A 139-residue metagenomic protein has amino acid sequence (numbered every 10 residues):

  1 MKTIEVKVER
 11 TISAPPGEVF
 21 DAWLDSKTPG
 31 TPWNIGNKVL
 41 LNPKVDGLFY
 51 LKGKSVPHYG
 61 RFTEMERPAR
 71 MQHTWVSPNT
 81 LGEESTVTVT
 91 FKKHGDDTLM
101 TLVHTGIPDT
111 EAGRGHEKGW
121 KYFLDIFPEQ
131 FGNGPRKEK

Functional and structural regions predicted by a protein language model:
M1-E5: Short acidic N-proximal helix/loop "leader" segments that mark the beginning of a domain or an inter-domain linker
K7-V8, A14, D25-P57, R70 (+1 more regions): Short beta-edge strand/loop motif at the mouth of beta-sheet-based domains
A22-W23, M65: Conserved catalytic core of Hanks-type protein kinase domains
L24-D25, D125: Solvent-exposed alpha-helix faces
V39-L40, K44, K52-D96, T105: Hydrophobic-ligand binding "helix-grip"
L99, T105-K139: A conserved amphipathic terminal alpha-helix motif
